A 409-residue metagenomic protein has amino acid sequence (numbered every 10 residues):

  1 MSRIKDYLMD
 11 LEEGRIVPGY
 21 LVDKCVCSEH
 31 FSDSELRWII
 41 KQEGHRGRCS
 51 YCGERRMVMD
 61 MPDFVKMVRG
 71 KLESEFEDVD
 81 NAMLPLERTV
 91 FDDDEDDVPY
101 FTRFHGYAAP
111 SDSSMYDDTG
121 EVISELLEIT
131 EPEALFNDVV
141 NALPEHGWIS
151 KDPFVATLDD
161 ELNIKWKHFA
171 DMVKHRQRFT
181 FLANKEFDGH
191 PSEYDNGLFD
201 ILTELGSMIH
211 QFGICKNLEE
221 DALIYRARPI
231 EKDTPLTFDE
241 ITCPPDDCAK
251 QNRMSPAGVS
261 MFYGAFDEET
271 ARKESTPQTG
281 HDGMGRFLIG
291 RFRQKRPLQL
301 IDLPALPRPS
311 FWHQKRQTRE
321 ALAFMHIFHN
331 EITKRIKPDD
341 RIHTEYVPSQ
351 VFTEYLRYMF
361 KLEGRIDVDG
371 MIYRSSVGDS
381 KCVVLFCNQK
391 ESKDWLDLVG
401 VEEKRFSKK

Functional and structural regions predicted by a protein language model:
S2-D221, R226-S255, P277-K409: Active-site and NAD+-binding cores of ADP-ribose-processing enzymes
G258-G264: A short, exposed loop/beta-hairpin motif centered on an aromatic-Gly-Thr core
E268-G280: Short active-site loop/helix that positions an aromatic residue
